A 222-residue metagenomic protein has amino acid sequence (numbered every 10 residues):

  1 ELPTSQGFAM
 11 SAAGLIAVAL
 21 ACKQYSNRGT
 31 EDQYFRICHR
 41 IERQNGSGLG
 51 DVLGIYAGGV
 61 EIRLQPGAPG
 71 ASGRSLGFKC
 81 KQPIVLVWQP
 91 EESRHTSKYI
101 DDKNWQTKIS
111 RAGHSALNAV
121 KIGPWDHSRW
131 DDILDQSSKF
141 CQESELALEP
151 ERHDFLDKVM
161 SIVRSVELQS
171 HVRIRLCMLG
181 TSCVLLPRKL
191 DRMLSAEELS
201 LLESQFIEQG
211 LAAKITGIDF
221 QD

Functional and structural regions predicted by a protein language model:
E1-A9, R40-S47: A short glycine/serine-rich beta->alpha loop
F8-E31: DPxDG-like acidic metal-binding loop motif
S11, G123-P124, F155: Long alpha-helical, hydrophobic tracts
D32-F78: Alpha/beta catalytic cores of group-transfer enzymes, especially the acyltransferase/condensing modules of polyketide
I55-Y56, L86-P90, C177-M178: Short beta-strand segments
G77-S144, L148: Acyltransferase
H127-D222: Glycine-rich, charge-dense phosphate/pyrophosphate-binding loop(s) and the adjacent flexible "lid"/catalytic subdomain
